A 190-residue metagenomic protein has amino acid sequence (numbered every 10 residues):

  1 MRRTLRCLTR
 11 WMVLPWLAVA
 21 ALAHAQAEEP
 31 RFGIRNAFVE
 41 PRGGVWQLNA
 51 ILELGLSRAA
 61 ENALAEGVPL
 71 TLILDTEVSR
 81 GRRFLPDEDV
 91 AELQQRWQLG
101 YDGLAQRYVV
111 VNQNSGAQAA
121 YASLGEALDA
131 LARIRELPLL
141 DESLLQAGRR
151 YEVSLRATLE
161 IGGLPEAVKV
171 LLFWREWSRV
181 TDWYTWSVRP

Functional and structural regions predicted by a protein language model:
M1-C7: N-terminal secretory signal peptides that target proteins for export/translocation
T9-A20: Bacterial N-terminal signal peptides
A25-L70: N-terminal onset of structured domains
F32-F38, R58, Q94-R96, E136-D141: Short structured motifs
L48-L52, G103, N114-G116, L124-E142: A beta-strand/beta-hairpin structural motif
A60-G125: Structured domain cores in non-transmembrane regions
L139-P190: Glycine-rich, aromatic-bearing surface loops/beta-hairpins
